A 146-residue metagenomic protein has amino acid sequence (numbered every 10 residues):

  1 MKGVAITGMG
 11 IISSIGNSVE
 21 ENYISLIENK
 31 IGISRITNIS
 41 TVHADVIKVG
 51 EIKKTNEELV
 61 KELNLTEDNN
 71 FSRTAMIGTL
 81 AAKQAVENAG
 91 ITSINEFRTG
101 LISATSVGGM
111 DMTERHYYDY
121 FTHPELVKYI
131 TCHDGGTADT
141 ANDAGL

Functional and structural regions predicted by a protein language model:
M1-L146: Conserved "HGTGT" condensation-loop signature of ketosynthase/thiolase-family condensing enzymes that catalyze
